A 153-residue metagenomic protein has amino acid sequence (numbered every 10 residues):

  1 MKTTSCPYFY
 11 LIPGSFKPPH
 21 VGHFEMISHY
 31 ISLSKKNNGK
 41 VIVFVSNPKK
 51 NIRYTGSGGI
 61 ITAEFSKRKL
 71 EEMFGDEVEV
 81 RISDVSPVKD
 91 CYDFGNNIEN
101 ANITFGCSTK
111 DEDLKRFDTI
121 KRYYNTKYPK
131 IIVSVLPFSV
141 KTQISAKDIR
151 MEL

Functional and structural regions predicted by a protein language model:
M1-L153: Nucleotidyltransferase catalytic core that binds NTPs
